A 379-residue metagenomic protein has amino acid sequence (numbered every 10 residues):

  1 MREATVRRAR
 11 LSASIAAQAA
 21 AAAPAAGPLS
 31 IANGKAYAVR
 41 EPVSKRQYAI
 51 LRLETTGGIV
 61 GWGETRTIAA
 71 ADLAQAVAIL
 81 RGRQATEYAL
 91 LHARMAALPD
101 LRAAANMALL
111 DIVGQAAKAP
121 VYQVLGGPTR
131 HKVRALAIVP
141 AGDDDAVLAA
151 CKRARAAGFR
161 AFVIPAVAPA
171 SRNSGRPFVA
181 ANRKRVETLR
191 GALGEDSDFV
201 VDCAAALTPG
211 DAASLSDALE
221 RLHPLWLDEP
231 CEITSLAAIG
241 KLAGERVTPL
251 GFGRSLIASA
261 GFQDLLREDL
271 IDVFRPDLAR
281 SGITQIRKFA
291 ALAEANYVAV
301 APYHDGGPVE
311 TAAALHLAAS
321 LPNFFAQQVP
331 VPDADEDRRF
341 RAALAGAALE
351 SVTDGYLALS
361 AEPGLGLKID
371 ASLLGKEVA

Functional and structural regions predicted by a protein language model:
M1-A22: N-terminal export leaders
V6, I15-A16, G27-V39, V43 (+2 more regions): Flexible C-terminal active-site loop/helix
E54-A119: Metal- or metallocofactor-binding catalytic centers and their adjacent structured scaffolds across diverse enzyme
G58, A105, K118, F162 (+6 more regions): Conserved, mostly hydrophobic/aromatic
T65, R102, F178, V201-T208 (+5 more regions): Glycine- and other small-residue-rich loops at beta-strand/loop junctions that grip anionic moieties
A71-A74, G82, A89, T234-Y356: Shared catalytic-loop signature of beta/alpha-barrel
A105-G142, A146: Glycine-rich, aromatic-flanked loop segments that form ligand/cofactor-binding clefts across common enzyme folds
H131-R246: Metal-dependent enolase-superfamily TIM-barrel catalytic cores that perform enediolate-based chemistry
